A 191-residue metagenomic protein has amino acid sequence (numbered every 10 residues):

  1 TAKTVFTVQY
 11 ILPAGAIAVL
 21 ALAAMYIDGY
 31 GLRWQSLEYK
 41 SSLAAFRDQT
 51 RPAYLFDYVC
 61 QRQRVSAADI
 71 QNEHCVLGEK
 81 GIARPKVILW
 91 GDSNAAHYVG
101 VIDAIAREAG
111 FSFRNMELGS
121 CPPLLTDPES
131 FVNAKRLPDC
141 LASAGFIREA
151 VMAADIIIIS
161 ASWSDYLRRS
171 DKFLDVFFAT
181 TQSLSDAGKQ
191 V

Functional and structural regions predicted by a protein language model:
T1-V191: Extracellular/periplasmic envelope-modification machinery, especially enzymes that add or remove acyl/ester groups on
